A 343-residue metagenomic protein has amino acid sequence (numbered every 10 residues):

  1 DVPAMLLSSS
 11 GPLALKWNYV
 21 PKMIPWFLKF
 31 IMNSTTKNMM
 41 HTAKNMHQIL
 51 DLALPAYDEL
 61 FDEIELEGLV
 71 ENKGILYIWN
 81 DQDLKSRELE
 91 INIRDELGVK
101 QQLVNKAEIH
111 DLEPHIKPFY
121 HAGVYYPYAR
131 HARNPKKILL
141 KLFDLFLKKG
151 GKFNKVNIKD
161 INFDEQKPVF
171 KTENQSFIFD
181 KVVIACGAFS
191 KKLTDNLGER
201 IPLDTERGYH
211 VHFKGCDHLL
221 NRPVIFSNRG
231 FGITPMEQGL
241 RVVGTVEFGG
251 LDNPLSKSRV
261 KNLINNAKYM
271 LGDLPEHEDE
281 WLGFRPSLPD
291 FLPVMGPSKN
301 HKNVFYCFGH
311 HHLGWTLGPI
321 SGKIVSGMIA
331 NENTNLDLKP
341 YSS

Functional and structural regions predicted by a protein language model:
D1-N33, D160-F163, K167, S176-K302: Active-site substrate-recognition segment that forms the wall of the catalytic cavity or substrate channel
M23-K141: Rossmann-like flavin
E59-E71, K148-K152, F179, E199 (+2 more regions): Surface-exposed helix-capping loop/turn segments at secondary-structure junctions
Q101, S227-N228, K268-S343: C-terminal catalytic lobe of FAD-dependent flavoproteins
V104-H115, K152-V169: A conserved short coil-to-beta-strand element within the FAD-binding core of flavoproteins
A129-F143, A188-F189, R259-N266, S321: Mid-domain beta-loop-alpha active-site segment that forms a flexible, acidic cofactor/metal-binding surface
G150-K152, L240, V304: Short, conserved active-site loop motifs that form the nucleotide-linked donor/cofactor pocket
